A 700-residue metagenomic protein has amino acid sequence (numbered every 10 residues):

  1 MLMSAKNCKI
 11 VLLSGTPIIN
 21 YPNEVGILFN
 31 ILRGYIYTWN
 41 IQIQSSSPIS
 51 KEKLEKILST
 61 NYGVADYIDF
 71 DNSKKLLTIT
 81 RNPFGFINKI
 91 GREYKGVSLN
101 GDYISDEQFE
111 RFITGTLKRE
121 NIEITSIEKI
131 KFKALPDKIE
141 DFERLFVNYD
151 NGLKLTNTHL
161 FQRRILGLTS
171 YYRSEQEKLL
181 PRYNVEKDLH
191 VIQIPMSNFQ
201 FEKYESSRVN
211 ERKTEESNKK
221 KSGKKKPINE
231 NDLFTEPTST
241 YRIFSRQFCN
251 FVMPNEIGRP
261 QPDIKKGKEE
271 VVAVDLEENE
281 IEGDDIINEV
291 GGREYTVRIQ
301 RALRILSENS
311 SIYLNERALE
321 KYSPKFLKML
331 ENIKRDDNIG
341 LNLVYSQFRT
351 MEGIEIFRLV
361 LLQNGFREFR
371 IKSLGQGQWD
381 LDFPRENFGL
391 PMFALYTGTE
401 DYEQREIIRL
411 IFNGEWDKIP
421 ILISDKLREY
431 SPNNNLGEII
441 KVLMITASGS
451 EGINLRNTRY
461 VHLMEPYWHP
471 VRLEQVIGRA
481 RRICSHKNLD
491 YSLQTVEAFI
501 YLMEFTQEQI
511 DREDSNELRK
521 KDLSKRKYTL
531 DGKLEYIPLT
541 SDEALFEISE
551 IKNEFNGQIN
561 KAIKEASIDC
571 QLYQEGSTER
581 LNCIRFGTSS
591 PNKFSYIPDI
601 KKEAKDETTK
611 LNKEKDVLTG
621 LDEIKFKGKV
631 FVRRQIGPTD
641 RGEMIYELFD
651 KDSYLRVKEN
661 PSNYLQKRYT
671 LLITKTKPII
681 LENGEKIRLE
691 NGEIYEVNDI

Functional and structural regions predicted by a protein language model:
M1-N454, L493-E513, E517-T608: Helicase motor interdomain insertion/brace
P22-V25, Y467-L473: Conserved AAA+/SF3 P-loop NTPase catalytic/coupling segment centered on the Walker-B
T458, Y501, R634: Structured beta-strand/turn binding interfaces of compact recognition modules in eukaryotic regulators
V461: Short conserved active-site loop signatures built around small residues
M464: Walker B catalytic acidic pair
H469-L489: Conserved SF2 helicase motif VI
G576-I700: The feature captures the C-terminal accessory region of ATP-dependent helicases and related nucleic-acid translocases
